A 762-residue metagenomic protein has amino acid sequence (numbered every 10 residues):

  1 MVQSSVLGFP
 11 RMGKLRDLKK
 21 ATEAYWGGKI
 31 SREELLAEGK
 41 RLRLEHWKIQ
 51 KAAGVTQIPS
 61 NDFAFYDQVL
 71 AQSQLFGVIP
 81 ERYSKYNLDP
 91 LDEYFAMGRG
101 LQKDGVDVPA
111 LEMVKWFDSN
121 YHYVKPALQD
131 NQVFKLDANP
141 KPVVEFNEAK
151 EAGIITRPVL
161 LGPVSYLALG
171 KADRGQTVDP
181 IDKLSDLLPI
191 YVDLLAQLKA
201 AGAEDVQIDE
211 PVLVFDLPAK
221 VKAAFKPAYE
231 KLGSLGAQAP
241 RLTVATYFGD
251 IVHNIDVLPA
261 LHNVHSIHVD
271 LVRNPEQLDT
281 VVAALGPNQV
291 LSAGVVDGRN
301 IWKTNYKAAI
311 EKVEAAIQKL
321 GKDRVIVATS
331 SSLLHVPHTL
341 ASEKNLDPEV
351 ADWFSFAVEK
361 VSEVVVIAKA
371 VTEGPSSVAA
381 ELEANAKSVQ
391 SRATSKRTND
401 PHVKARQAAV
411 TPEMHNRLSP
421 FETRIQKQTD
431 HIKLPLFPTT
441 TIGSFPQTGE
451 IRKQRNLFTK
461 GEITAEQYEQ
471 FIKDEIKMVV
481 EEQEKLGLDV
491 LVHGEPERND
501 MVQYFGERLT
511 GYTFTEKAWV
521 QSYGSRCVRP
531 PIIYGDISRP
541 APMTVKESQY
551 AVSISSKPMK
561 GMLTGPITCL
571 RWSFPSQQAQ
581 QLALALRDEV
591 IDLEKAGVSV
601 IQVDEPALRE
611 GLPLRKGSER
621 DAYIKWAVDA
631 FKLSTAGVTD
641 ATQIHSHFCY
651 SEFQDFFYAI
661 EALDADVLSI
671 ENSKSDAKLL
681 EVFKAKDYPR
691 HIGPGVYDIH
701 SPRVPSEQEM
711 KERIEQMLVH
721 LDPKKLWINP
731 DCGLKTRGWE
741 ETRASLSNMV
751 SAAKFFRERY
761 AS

Functional and structural regions predicted by a protein language model:
M1-S762: Domain-level signal for soluble alpha/beta catalytic cores
